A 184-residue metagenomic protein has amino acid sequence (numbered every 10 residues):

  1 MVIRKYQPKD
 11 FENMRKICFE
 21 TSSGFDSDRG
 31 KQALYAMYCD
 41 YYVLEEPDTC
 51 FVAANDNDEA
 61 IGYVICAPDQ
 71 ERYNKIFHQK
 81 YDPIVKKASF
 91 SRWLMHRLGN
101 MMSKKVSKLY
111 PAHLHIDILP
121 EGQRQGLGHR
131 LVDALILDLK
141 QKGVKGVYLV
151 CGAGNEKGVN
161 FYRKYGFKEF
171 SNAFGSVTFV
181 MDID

Functional and structural regions predicted by a protein language model:
V2-K16, P68: A short beta-loop-alpha structural element at the N-terminal edge of CoA-dependent acyl/N-acetyltransferase catalytic
Y6, I116-I118, C151: Hydrophobic adenine-recognition pocket in adenosine-nucleotide-binding enzymes
R29-C50: Active-site rim helix/loop that mediates acceptor-substrate recognition in acyltransferases
V52, E59-P68: Conserved beta-strand in the GNAT
Q70-H115: Conserved acyl-donor/pantetheine-binding loop and adjacent beta-alpha core of acyl/acetyltransferases and related
L109-A112, L139-G152: Conserved GNAT acetyl-CoA-binding A-motif
H115, R124-Q141, N160, K164: Conserved acetyl-CoA-binding loop-helix of GNAT-fold acetyltransferases
K145-V159, K164-D184: C-terminal "cap" of GNAT-fold acetyltransferases
